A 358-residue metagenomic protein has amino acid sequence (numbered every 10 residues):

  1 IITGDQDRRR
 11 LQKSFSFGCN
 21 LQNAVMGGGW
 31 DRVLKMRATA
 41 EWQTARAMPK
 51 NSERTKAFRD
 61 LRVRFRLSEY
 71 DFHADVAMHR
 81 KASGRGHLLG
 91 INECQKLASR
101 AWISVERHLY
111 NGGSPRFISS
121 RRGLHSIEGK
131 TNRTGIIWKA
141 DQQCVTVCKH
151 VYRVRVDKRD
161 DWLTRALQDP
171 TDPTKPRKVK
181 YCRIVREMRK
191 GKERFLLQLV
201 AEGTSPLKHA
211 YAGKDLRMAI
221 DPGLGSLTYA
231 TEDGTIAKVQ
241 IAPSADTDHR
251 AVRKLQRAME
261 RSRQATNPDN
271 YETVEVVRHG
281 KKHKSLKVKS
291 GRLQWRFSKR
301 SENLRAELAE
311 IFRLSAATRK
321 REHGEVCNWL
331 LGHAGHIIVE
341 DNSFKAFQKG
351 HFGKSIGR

Functional and structural regions predicted by a protein language model:
I1-E93, Y271, R278, R296 (+1 more regions): Long, compositionally biased intrinsically disordered regions
Q6-K13, F17, K96, R100 (+3 more regions): Generic recognition of stable, solvent-exposed alpha-helical segments in well-folded globular domains
D7, Y152, R189, T204-P206 (+1 more regions): Generic "edge-of-domain/loop-turn" microfeature
N20, L88, R116, V151 (+4 more regions): Residue-level preference for alpha-helix termini and adjacent loops
Q22, M26-V33, V105-G112, R263: A generic secondary-structure signal for well-formed alpha-helical elements
A47-K190: Acidic carboxylate diad motif detector
E193-R358: Positively charged, helix-rich recognition surfaces that bind polyanionic ligands
